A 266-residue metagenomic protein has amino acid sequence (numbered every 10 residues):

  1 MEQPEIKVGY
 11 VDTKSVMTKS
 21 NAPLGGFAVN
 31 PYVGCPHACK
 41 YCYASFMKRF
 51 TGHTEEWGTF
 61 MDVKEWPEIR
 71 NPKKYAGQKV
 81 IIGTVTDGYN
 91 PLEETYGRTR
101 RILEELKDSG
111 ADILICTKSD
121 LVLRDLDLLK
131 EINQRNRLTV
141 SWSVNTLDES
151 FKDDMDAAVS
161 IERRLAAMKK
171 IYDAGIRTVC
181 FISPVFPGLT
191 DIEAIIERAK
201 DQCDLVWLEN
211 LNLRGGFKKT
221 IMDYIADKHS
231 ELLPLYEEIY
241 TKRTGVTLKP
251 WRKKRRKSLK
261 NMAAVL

Functional and structural regions predicted by a protein language model:
M1-D12, K19, G188-L266: Auxiliary Fe-S-binding modules of radical SAM enzymes
M1-T139, L147-F151, I161-E162, D173: Conserved Radical SAM active-site core
G97, K130-W142, T190-V206: Short, electropositive alpha-helical surface patch
R100-L103, L126-L129, R164-M168, I192-I196 (+2 more regions): Generic structural signal for well-ordered alpha-helices, preferentially at hydrophobic/aromatic core positions
I113, T178-V179, V206: Hydrophobic anchor at the start of a short beta-strand that flanks the dinucleotide cofactor-binding loop
L121-V122, T146-E149, V185-L189, L213-G215: Short, catalytically relevant binding-site loops at active-site mouths
A157, I171-T190, R243-K249: Conserved strand-turn element in the central/C-terminal portion of the radical SAM core barrel that lines
